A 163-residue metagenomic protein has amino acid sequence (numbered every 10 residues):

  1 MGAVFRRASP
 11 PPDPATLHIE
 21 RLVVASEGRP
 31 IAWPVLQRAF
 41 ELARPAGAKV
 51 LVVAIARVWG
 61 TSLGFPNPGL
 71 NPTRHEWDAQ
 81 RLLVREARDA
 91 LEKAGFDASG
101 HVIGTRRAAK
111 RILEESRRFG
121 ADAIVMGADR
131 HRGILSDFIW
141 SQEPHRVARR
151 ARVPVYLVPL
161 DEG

Functional and structural regions predicted by a protein language model:
M1-L17, D89-I124, E162-G163: Structural beta-alpha unit
P11-G69, R150: Small/aliphatic-rich secondary-structure junction motif
L51-V53, S99-I103, Y156: General small-molecule cofactor/ligand-binding pocket signal
A54, G127-D129, P159-L160: Short secondary-structure boundary segments
N67-N71, R117-F119, Q142-P144: Short, hinge-like loop/turn segments at secondary-structure boundaries
G69-L82: A short acidic, glycine-rich active-site loop that binds or catalyzes chemistry on phosphate/adenosine moieties
M126-R149: Glycine-rich, Arg-bearing micro-motifs that act as flexible, cationic patches
A148-G163: Short, flexible loop segments at boundaries between secondary-structure elements
